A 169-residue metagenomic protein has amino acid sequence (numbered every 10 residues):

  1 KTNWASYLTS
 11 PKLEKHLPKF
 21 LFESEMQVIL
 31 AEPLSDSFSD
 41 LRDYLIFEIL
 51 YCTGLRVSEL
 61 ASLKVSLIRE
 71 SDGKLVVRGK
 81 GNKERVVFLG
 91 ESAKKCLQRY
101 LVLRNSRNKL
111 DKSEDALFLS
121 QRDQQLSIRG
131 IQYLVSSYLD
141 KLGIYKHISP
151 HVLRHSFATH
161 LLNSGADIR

Functional and structural regions predicted by a protein language model:
K1-R169: Conserved catalytic core of the tyrosine transesterase superfamily
